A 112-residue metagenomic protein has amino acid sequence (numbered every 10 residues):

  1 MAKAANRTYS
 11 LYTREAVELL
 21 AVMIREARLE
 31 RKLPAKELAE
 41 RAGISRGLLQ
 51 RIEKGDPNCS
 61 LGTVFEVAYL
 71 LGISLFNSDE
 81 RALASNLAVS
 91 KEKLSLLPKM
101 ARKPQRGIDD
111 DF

Functional and structural regions predicted by a protein language model:
A2-E30: A short, Lys/Arg-rich alpha-helix, primarily the initiator
V17, A42-G43, S78: Short amphipathic alpha-helix starts
V22-E37, E66, L97-K103: Short basic helix-loop element that most often maps to the first helix and adjoining turn of HTH DNA-binding modules
K32-L48: Short alpha-helical DNA-recognition segment
S60-S78: DNA major-groove recognition helix of helix-turn-helix/homeodomain DNA-binding modules
S78-F112: Short, charged recognition helix plus adjacent turn of helix-turn-helix-like nucleic-acid-binding domains
